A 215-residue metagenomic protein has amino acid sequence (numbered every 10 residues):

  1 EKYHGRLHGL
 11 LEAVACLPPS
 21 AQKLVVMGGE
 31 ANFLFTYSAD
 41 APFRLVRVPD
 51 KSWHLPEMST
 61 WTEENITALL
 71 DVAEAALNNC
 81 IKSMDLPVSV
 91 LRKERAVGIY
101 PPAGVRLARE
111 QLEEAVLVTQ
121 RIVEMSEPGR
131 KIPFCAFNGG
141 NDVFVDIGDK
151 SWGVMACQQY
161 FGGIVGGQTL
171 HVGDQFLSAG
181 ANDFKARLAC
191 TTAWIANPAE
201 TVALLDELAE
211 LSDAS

Functional and structural regions predicted by a protein language model:
E1, G28, P101, G173 (+1 more regions): Short beta-strand/turn micro-motifs composed of small residues that flank or help shape donor/cofactor-binding pockets
E1-S89: Active-site phosphate-binding/coordination module
K2-G5, Y37-A39, P101, G180-A186: A short acidic (Asp/Glu
L17, F144, S151-S215: Mg2+-dependent phosphoryl-transfer enzymes with acidic/Ser/Thr/Gly-rich catalytic loops
V25, P133-C135, T191: Conserved beta-strand segments of alpha/beta enzyme cores
A31, A103-G104, F176: Short, glycine/serine-rich, charged loops/turns that create anion-binding and catalytic segments at active sites
N32-T36, V97, G140-V145, A199-A203: A short acidic, often aromatic-flanked loop/helix-cap motif at beta-alpha or helix-coil junctions that lines enzyme
V72-L170, N182-K185: Conserved acidic, metal-coordinating active-site core of Asp-based, Mg2+-dependent phosphoryl-transfer enzymes
